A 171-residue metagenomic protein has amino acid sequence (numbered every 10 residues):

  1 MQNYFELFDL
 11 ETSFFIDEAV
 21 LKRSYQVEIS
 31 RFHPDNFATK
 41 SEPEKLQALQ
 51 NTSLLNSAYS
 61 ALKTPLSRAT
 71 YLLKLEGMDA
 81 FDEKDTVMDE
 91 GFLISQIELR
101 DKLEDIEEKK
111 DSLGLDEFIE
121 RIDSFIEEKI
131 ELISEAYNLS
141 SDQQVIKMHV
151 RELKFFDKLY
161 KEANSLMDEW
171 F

Functional and structural regions predicted by a protein language model:
M1-F171: C-terminal accessory/regulatory regions appended to core domains
